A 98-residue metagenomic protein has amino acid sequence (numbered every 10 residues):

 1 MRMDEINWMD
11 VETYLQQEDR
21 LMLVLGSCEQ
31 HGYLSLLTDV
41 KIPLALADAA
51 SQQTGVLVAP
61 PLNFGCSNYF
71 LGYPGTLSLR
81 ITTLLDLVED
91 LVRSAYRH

Functional and structural regions predicted by a protein language model:
M1-H98: N-terminal catalytic or cofactor-binding beta/alpha core of small enzyme domains
